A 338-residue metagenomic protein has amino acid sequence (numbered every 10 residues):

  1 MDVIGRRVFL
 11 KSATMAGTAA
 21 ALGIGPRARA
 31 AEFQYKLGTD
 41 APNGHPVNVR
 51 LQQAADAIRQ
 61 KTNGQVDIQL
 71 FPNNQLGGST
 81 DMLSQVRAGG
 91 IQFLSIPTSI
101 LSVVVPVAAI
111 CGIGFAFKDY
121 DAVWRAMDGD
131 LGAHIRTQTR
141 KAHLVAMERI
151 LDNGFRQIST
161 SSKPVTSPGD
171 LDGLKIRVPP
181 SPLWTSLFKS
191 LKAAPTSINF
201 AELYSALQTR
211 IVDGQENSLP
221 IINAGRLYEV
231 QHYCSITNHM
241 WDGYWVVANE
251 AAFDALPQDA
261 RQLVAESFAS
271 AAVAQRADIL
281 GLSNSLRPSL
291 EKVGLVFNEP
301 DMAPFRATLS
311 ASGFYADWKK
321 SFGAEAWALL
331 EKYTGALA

Functional and structural regions predicted by a protein language model:
D2-A122, D130-A338: N-terminal secretory/targeting leader peptides
